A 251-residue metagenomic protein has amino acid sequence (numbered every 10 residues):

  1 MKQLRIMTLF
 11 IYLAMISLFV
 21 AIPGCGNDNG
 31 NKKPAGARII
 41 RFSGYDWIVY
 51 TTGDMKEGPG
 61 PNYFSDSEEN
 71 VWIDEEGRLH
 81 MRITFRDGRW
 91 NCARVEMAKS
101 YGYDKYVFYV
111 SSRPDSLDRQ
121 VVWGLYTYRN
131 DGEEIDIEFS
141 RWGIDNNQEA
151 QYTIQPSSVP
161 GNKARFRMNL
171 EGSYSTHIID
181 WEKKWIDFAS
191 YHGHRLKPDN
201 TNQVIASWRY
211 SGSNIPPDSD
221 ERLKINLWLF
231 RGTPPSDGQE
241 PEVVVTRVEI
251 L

Functional and structural regions predicted by a protein language model:
F10-A21: Bacterial N-terminal signal peptides
C25, N29-S116, W123, E134-G143 (+2 more regions): Low-complexity, Ser/Thr/Pro/Gly-rich disordered linker/stalk regions
E96-K105, R165-S173, D180, P216 (+1 more regions): Extracellular/lumenal carbohydrate-interaction signature centered on repeated Trp-anchored short motifs
F108, S173-W181, I186-S190: Short tryptophan-centered beta-strand motifs in secreted/extracellular beta-sheet-rich domains of glycan-recognition
S112-R119, N130, K183-I186: Extended, low-complexity, turn-rich repeat/linker tracts enriched in Gly/Pro/Ser/Thr and Asp/Glu that occur
L125-E134, H194-K197: Short edge-strand/loop segments of extracellular domains
N130-T176, W185, L227-G232: Glycine-aromatic-enriched beta-strand/loop faces of beta-sandwich-type recognition domains, especially lectin-like
I205-D237: Flexible glycan-contacting loops in extracellular carbohydrate-active proteins
